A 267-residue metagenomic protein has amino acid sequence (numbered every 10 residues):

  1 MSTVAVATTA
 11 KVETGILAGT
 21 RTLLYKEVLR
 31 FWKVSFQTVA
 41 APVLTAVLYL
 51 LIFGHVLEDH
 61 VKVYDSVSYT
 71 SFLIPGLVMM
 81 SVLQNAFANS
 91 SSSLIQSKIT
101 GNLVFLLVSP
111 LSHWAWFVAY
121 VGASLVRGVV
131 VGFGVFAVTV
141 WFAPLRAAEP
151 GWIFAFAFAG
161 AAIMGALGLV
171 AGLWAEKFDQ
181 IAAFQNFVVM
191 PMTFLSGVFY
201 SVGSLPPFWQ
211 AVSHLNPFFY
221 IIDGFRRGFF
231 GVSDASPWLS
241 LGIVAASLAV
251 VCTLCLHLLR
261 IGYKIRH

Functional and structural regions predicted by a protein language model:
M1-H267: Hydrophobic transmembrane alpha-helices and immediately adjacent juxtamembrane helices of multi-pass inner-membrane
